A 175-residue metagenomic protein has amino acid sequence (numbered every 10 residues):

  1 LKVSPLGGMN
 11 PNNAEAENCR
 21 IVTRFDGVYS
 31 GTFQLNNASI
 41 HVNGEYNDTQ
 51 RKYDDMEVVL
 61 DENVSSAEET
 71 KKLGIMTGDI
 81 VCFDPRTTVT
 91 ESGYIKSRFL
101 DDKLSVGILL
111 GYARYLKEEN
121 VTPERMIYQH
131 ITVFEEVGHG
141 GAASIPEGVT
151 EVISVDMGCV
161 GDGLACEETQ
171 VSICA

Functional and structural regions predicted by a protein language model:
L1-A175: N-terminal hydrophobic/helix-forming segments and targeting peptides
